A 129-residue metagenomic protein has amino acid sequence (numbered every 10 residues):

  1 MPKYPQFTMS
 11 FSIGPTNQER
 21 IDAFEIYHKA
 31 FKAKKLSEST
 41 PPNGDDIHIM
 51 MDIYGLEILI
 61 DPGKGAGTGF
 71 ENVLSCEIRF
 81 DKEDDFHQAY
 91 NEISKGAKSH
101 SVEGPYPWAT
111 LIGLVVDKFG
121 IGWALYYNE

Functional and structural regions predicted by a protein language model:
M1-E25, K32-S39, S75-C76, S99-V102 (+1 more regions): N-terminal beta-strand motif that seeds the catalytic metal site of vicinal oxygen chelate
K3-P5, G69-V73, P107: Short glycine-enriched loop/turn motifs at secondary-structure junctions
Q6, D46-H48, V73, L111: Conserved catalytic motifs of the protein kinase core domain
M9, Y27, M51, I93 (+1 more regions): Terminal peptide-recognition signature
P15-I21, C76-F119: Vicinal oxygen chelate
I21-F24, I53-Y54, T68-F80: Serine endopeptidase catalytic core focused on the charge-relay Asp
K34-F70, G122-Y127: Conserved short beta-strand elements that form part of the metal-binding/catalytic scaffold of enzyme active sites
L56, G63, R79-E83, G104 (+1 more regions): Beta-hairpin (beta-strand-turn-beta-strand) motif
